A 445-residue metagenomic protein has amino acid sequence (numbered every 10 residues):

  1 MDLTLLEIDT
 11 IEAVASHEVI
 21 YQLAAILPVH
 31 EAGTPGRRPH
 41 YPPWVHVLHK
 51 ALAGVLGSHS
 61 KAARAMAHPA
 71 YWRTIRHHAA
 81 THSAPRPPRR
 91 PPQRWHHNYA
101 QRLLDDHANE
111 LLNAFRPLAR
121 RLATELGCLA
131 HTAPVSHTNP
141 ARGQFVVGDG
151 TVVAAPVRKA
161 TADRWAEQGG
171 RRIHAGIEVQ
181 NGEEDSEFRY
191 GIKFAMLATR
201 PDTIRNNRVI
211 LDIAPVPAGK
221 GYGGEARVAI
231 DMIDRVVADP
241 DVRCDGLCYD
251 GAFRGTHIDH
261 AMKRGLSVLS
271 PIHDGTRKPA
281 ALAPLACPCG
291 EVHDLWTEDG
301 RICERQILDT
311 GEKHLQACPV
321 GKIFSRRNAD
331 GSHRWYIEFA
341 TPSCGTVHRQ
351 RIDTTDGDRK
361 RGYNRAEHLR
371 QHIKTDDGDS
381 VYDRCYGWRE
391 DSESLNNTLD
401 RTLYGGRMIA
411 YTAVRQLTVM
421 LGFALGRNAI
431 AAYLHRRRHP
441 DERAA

Functional and structural regions predicted by a protein language model:
M1-K61, Y71-E125, A130, D441-E442: Dynamic "connector" segments at or just before major functional cores
A32-V45, E184-E187, G387, I409-V419: Structural motif
G36-L48, L52, A67, Q101 (+3 more regions): Polybasic low-complexity intrinsically disordered regions
G219-H333: An internal, acidic/charged active-site-proximal segment that coordinates divalent cations and/or engages
A286-P319, A366-Y411: Short amphipathic alpha-helical "interface-anchor" segments enriched in bulky aromatics
C318-G378: Long, low-complexity, polar/charged, intrinsically disordered or flexibly structured peripheral segments
R384-A445: Basic, amphipathic alpha-helical segments enriched in Lys/Arg and hydrophobic/aromatic residues
